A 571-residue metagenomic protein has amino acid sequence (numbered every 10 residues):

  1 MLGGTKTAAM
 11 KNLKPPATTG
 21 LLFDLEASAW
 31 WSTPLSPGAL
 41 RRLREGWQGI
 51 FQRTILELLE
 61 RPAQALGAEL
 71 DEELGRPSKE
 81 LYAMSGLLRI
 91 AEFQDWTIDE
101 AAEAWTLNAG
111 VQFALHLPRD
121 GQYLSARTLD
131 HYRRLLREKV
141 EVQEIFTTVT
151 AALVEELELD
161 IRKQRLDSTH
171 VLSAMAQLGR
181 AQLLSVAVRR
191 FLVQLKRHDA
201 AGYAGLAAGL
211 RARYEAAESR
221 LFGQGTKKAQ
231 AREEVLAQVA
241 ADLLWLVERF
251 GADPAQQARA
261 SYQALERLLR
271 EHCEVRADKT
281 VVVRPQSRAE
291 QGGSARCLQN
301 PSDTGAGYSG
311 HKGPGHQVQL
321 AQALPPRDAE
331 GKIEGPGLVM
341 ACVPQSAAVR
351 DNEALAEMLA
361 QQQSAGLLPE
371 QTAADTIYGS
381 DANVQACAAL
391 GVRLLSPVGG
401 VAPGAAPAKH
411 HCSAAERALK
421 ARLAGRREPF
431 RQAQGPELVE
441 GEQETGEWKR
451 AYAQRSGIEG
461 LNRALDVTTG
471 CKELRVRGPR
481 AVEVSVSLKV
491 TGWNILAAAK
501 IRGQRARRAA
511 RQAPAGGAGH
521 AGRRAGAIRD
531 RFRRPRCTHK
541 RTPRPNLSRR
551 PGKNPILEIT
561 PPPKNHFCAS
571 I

Functional and structural regions predicted by a protein language model:
L2-E45: N-terminal intrinsically disordered, low-complexity, charged/polar
L21-T33, D71-R76, A260-A264, G435: Short N-terminal helix-initiation segments at or just after the protein's N-terminus
R41-G86, F93: Basic, short loop/linker segments at the boundary and entry of helix-turn-helix/winged-helix-like folds
D71-L74, L117-R119, R475-G478: Short, surface-exposed loop/turn segments at secondary-structure junctions
G75, E92-T148: Basic, low-complexity intrinsically disordered segments
L81-E92, E103, A109-G110, D130-H131 (+2 more regions): Contiguous, well-ordered alpha-helical segments that form the cores/surfaces of helical PPI scaffolds
Q122, L129-I559, K564-I571: Anion-binding and metal-coordination hotspots
